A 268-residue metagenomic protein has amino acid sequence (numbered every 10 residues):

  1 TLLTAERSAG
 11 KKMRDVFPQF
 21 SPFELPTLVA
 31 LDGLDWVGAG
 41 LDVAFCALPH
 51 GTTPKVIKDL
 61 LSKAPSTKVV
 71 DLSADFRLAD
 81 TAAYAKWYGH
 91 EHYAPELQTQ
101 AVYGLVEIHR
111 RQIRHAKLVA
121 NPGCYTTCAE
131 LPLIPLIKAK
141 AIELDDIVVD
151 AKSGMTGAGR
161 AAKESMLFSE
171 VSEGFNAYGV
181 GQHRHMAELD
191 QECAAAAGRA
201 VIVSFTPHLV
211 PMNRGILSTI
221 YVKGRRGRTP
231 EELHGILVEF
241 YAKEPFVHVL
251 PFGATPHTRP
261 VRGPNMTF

Functional and structural regions predicted by a protein language model:
T1-V180, G198: N-terminal Rossmann-like NAD(P) cofactor-binding subdomain of oxidoreductases, focused on the glycine-rich
Q100, T127-L131, V180-E188, R228 (+2 more regions): Conserved active-site and cofactor/substrate-binding residues in soluble primary-metabolism enzymes
Q112, A196-V201, R225-E232: Short, glycine- and charge-enriched coil/turn segments that flank and shape catalytic ligand pockets
C128-A129, T156-R160, M212-I216, R228-E231: Short acidic/glycine-rich loop or secondary-structure boundary segments that cap or lie
K138-I142, H183, Q191-G198, R225-R226 (+2 more regions): Generic secondary-structure signature for well-ordered alpha-helical cores
A177-G181, H208-P211, T258-R262: Short Gly/Pro-enriched turn/cap motifs at secondary-structure boundaries
Q182-N213, L217-T219: Oxyanion-binding "anion nests"
S218-F268: C-terminal active-site/capping subdomain that shapes the small-molecule cofactor and substrate pocket of enzyme
